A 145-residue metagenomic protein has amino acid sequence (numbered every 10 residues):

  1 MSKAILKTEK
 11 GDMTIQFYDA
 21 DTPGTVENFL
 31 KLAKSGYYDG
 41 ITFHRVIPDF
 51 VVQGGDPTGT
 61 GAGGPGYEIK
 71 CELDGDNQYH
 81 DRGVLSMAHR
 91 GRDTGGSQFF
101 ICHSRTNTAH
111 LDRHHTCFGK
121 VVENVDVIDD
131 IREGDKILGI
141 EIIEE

Functional and structural regions predicted by a protein language model:
M1-E145: Cyclophilin-like peptidyl-prolyl cis-trans isomerases
